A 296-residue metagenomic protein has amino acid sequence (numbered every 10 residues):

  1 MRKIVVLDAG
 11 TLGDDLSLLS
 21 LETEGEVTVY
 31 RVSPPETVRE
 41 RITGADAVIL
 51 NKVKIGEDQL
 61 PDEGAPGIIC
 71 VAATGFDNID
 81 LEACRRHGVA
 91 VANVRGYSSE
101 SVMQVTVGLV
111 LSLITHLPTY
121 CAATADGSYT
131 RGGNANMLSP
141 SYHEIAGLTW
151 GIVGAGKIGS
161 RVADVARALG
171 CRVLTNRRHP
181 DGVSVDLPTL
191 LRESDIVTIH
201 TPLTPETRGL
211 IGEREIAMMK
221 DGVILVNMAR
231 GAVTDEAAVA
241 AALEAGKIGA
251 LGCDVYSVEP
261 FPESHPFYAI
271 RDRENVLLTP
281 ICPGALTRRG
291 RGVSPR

Functional and structural regions predicted by a protein language model:
M1-A92, L190-R192, G212: An N-terminal-biased, well-structured beta-alpha scaffold segment characteristic of Rossmann-like dinucleotide-binding
T28-S33, L50-K52, S128-N136, R177-S184 (+3 more regions): Short gly/ser/thr-rich secondary-structure transition/capping motifs
P35-V38, G56-Q59, S141, D186-L190 (+4 more regions): Acidic, amphipathic alpha-helical patches
V53, T74, D195, T201-L203 (+2 more regions): Short glycine-/small-residue-rich Rossmann-like dinucleotide-binding loops
L60, G64-G67, I79-V91, I199 (+1 more regions): Beta-strand-loop-alpha-helix segment that lines the small-molecule cofactor/substrate pocket of alpha/beta enzymes
H87, R95-T149, D164: Phosphate-binding beta-alpha-beta segment of Rossmann-like dinucleotide-binding domains, i.e., the NAD(P)
N136-D221: Rossmann-like dinucleotide/phosphate-binding beta-alpha-beta segment
R167, G222-I224, M228-R296: Rossmann-like dinucleotide-binding domain for NAD(H)/NADP(H)
